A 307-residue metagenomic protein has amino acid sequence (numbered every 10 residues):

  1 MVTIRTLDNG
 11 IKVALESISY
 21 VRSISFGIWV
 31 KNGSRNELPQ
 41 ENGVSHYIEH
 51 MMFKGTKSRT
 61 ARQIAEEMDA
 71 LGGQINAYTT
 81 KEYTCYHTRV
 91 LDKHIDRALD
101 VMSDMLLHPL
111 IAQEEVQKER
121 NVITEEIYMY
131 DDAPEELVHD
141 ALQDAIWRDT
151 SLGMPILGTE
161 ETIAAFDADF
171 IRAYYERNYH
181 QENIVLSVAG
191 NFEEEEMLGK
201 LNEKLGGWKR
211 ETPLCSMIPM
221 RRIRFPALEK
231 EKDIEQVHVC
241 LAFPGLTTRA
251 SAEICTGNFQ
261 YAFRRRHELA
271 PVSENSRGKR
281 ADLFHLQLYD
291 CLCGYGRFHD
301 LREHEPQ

Functional and structural regions predicted by a protein language model:
M1, R22-I24, E82, I223-R224 (+3 more regions): A generic structural signal for well-ordered coil/turn residues at beta-strand boundaries that shape enzyme active-site
M1-S23: N- or domain-start disorder-to-order transition segments that initiate the globular core
T6, S17, I64-P219, E229 (+4 more regions): Charge-rich, well-structured scaffold segments of protease-associated domains
I18-M68, Y179, S251-F263, P271-S273: Active/ligand-binding-proximal structured segments within catalytic/core domains that scaffold catalytic residues
F26-V30, M102, V237-V239: A short acidic-to-branched-hydrophobic micro-motif
R221-I223, E274: Catalytic cores of enzymes that engage adenine nucleotides and/or redox cofactors via long glycine-rich, Lys/Arg/His
R224-E235, A242, T247-S251: Phosphate/diphosphate-binding glycine-rich loops and adjacent basic-rich segments that engage nucleotide
E268: Short, cationic low-complexity segments
